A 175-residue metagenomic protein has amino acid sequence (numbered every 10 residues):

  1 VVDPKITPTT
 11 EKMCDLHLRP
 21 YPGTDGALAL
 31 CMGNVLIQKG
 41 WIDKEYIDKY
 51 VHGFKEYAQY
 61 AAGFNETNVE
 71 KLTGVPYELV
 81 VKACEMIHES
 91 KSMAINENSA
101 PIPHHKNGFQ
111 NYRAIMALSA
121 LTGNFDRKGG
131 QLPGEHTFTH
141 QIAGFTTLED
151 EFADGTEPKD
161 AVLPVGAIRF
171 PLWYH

Functional and structural regions predicted by a protein language model:
V1-L132, H136, V162-H175: Cofactor-pocket helix-loop regions in the catalytic cores of large enzyme subunits
H17, H140, F145-D160, P164: Surface-exposed loop and adjacent secondary-structure segments within mature catalytic domains
